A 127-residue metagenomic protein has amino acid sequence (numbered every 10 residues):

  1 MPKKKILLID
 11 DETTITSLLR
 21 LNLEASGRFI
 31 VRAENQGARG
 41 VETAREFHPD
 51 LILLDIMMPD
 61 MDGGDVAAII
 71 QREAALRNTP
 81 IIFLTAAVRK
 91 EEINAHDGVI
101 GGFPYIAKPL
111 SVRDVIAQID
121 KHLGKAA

Functional and structural regions predicted by a protein language model:
S17-A25: Charged docking surfaces used in two-component/phosphorelay signaling
R28-N35, T43: Short hydrophobic/Thr-rich beta-strand motif most characteristic of the beta2 strand and flanking loop of CheY-like
E34-A38, V112: Conserved Asp/Asn-Gly motif in the active-site loop of CheY-like receiver
F47-L53: Active-site beta3 strand of CheY-like receiver
D55, T85: Active-site residues of response regulator receiver
M58: Receiver (REC) domain active-site loop signature in two-component systems and cognate sites in sensor histidine kinases
P109-I119: C-terminal output helix
